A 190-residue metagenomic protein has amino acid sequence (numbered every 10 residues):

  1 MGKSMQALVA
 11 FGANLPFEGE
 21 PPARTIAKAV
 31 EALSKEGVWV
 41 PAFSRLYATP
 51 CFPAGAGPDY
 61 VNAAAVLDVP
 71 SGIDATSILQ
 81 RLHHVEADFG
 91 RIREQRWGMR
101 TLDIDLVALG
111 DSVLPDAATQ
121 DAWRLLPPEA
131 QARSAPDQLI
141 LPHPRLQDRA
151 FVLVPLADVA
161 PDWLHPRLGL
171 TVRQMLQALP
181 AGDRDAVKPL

Functional and structural regions predicted by a protein language model:
M1-V9, L15-T101, G110-S112: Nucleotide and nucleotide-moiety/phosphate-recognizing core
F52-D59, T76-Q80, H84-L190: Flexible, gly/pro- and Lys/Arg-enriched active-site loops
